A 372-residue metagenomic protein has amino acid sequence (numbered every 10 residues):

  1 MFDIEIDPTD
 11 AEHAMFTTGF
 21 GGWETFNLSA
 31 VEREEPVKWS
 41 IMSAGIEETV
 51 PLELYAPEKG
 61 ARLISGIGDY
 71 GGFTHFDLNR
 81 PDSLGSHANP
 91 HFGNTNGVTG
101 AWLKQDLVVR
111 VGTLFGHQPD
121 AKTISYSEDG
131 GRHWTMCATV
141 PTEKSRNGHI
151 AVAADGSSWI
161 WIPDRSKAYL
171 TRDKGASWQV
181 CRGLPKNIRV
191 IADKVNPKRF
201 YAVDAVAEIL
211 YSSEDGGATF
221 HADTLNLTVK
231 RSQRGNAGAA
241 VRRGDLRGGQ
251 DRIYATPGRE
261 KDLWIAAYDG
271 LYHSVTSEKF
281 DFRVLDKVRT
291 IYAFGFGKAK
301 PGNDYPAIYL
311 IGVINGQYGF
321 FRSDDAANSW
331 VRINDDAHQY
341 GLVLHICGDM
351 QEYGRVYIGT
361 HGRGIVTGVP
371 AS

Functional and structural regions predicted by a protein language model:
M1, S43-A44, P141, L225-G244 (+1 more regions): Surface-exposed loop and turn segments in beta-propeller and other repeat-based domains that flank or scaffold
M1-T9, L52-K59, N96-D106, G148-D155 (+4 more regions): Structural signature of eukaryotic scaffold interfaces centered on beta-propeller domains
F2-H13, T17-G22, E53, G249-V275 (+1 more regions): Loop/turn-rich, solvent-exposed surfaces of beta-rich toroidal or solenoidal domains
G21-W23, G71, L114-Q118, S166-K167 (+4 more regions): Short glycine/acidic-enriched loop and turn motifs that connect beta-strands
T25-N27, G72-F76, S125-W134, A153 (+6 more regions): Conserved Ser/Thr-centered positions that define the repeating blades of beta-propeller domains
E34-S43, S83-H87, T135-T139, Q179-G183 (+3 more regions): Beta-propeller fold detector
K38-L54, N89-N96, V229-Q233, D286-G295 (+1 more regions): Conserved blade-ending motifs and adjacent loop-strand segments that build the rim/top face of beta-propeller domains
H338-S372: Blade-level signature of beta-propeller repeat domains, shared across WD40, Kelch, NHL, RCC1 and BNR/Asp-box propellers
